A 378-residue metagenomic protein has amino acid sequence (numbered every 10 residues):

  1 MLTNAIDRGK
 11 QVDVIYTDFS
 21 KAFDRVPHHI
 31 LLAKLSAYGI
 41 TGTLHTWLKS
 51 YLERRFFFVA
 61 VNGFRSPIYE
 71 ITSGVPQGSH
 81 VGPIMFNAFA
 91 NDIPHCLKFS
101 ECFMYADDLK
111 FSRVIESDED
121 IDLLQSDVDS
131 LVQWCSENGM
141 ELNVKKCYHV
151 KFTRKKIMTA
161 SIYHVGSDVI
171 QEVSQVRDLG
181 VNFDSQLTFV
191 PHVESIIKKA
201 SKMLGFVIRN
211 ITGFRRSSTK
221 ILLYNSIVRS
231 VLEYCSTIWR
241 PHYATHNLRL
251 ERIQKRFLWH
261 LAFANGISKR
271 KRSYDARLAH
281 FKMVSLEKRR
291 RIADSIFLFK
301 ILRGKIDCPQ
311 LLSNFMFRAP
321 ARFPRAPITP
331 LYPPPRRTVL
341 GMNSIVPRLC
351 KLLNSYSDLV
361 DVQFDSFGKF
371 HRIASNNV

Functional and structural regions predicted by a protein language model:
M1-P76: Conserved pre-catalytic core of RNA-dependent polymerases
L2-K10, V14, V132-V144, Y148-V150 (+1 more regions): Short, charged alpha-helical motifs in flexible N/C-terminal segments and linkers
D7, P83-S112: Active-site palm subdomain of RNA-directed nucleic acid polymerases
V14-Y16, V59-M85, S112-S117, E172 (+5 more regions): Short, conserved non-catalytic motifs in the polymerase core
D18, L35, L48, G78 (+10 more regions): Short, conserved catalytic/metal-binding micro-motifs enriched in Asp/Glu and His
K21-Y38, L109-Q133: Catalytic palm subdomain of template-directed nucleic-acid polymerases, centered on the conserved carboxylate motif
S126, E141-Q175: Short, conserved micro-motifs composed of acidic
D168-I238: Basic, alpha-helical interaction scaffolds
